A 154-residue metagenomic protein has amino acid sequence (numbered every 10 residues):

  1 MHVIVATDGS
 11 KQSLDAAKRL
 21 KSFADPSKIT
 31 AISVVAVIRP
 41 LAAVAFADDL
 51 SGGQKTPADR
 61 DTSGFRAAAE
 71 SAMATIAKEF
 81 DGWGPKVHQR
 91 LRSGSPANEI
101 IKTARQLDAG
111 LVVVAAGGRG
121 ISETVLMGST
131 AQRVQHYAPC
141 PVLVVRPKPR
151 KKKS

Functional and structural regions predicted by a protein language model:
M1-K55: Small/aliphatic-rich secondary-structure junction motif
A16, V44-A47, I101-K102, T124-L126 (+1 more regions): Short, well-ordered secondary-structure micro-motifs
S22, R105-Q106, H136: Solvent-exposed polar/charged
S33-V35, H88-R92, L143: General small-molecule cofactor/ligand-binding pocket signal
A36, A115-G117, R146-P147: Short secondary-structure boundary segments
Q54-S71: A short acidic, glycine-rich active-site loop that binds or catalyzes chemistry on phosphate/adenosine moieties
A77-V112, R150-S154: Structural beta-alpha unit
L111-Y137, K151-S154: Glycine-rich, Arg-bearing micro-motifs that act as flexible, cationic patches
